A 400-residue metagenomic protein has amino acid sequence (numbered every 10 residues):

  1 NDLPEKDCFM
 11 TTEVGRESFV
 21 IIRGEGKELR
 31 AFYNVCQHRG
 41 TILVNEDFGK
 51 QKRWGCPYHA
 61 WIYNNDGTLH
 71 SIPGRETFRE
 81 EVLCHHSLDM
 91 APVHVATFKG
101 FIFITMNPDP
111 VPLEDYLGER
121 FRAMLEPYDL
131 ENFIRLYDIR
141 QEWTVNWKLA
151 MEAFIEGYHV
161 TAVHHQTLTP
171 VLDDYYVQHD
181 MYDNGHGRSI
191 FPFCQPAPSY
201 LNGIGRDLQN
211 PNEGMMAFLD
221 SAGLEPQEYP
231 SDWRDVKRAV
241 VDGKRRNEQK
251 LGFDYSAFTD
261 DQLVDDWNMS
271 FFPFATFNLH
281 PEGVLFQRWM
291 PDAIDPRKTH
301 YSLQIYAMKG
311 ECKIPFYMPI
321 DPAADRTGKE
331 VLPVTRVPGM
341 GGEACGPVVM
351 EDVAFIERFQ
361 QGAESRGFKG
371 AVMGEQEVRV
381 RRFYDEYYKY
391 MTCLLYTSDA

Functional and structural regions predicted by a protein language model:
L3-P127: Rieske [2Fe-2S] iron-sulfur-binding domain
I134-Q141, V334-C345, A371-G374: Active-site rim elements
D138-F258: Glycine-rich, aromatic-lined ligand/substrate-binding cores of catalytic and carbohydrate-binding domains
M151, I155, V353-I356, Y388: Non-transmembrane alpha-helical segments in soluble domains of secreted/periplasmic/extracellular proteins
F258-V348, D352: Substrate-recognition/cap regions that form aromatic- and gly/pro-loop-enriched pockets for small-molecule ligands
P347, A354-E364, G370: C-terminal amphipathic alpha-helical interaction region
V372-L394: Anionic, Ser/Thr-rich low-complexity intrinsically disordered regions
Y396-A400: Conserved small/polar residues in nucleotide/adenosyl-binding loops
